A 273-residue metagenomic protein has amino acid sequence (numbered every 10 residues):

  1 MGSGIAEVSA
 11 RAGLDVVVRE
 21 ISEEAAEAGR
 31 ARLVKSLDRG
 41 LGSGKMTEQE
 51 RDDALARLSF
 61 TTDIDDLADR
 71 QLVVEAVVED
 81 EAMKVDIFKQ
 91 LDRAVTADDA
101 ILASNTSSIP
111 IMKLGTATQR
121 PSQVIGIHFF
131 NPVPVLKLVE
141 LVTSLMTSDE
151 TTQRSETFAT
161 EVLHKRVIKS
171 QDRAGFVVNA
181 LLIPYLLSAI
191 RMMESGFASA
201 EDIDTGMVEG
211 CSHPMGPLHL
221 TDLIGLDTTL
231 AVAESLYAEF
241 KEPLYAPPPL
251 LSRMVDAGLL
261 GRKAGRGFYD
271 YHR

Functional and structural regions predicted by a protein language model:
M1-R39, A94: NAD(P)+-binding Rossmann beta1-loop-alpha1 motif at the extreme N-terminus of oxidoreductases
A12, E150-Q153, T160-D172, E194-S195 (+1 more regions): NAD(P)-dependent Rossmann-like dehydrogenase/reductase catalytic/cofactor-binding core
V17, S59, V74, I125-I127 (+1 more regions): Hydrophobic/aromatic beta-strand patches that form the interior of the parallel beta-sheet core in alpha/beta enzyme
I21-A28, R39-L102, I109-P110: Rossmann-like NAD(P)-binding element
S36, K137-L138, Y185-M192, G216 (+1 more regions): A general alpha-helix detector
A100-Q171, N179-A180: Rossmann-fold dinucleotide-binding core
